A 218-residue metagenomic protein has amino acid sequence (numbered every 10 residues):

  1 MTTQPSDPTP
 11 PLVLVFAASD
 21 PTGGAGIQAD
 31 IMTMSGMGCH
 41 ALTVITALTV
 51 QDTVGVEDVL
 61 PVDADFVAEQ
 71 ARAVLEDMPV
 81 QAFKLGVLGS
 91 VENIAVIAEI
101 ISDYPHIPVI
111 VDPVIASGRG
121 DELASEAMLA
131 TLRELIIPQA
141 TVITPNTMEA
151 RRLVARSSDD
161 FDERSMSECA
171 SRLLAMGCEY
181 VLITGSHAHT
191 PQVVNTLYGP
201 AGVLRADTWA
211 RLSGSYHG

Functional and structural regions predicted by a protein language model:
T2-V15, I31-R119: Conserved N-terminal subdomain of the carbohydrate kinase-like
T3-T9, G26, P191-T208: Acidic-glycine-rich active-site phosphate/pyrophosphate-binding loop
S19, L85-G86, D121, T184 (+1 more regions): Glycine- and other small-residue-rich loops at beta-strand/loop junctions that grip anionic moieties
T22-G24, W209-G218: Short glycine/threonine-rich catalytic loop with a Thr-x-Gly-x-Asp
T33, R151-R152, S215-G218: Short, small-residue alpha-helix embedded
D63-F66, S117-I137: Conserved phosphate-binding/catalytic loop of the ribokinase/pfkB sugar-kinase fold
Q81, V91-H106, R133, E179 (+1 more regions): Nucleotide and nucleotide-moiety/phosphate-recognizing core
E126-V203: Conserved phosphate/ATP/ADP-binding segment of small-molecule kinases
